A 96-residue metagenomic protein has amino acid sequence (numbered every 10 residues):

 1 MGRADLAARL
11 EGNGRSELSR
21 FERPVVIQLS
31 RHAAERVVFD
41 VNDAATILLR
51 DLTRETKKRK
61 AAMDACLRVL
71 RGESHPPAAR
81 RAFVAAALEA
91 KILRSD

Functional and structural regions predicted by a protein language model:
M1, V37, E55, R59 (+2 more regions): Generic alpha-helix initiation/capping and coil-helix boundary signal
M1-D5, N13, V37-V38, D43 (+1 more regions): Hydrophobic transmembrane alpha-helix bundles
M1-I27: Short, charged/polar N-terminal "headpieces" of proteins
R3-A7, H32, A86: Residue-level detector of intrinsically disordered, flexible termini and proteolytic processing junctions
R9-E11, D51-L52, P76-A78: Short secondary-structure boundary micro-motifs
P24-D64: A short, structured beta-strand/loop element
M63-D96: Short, compact, well-ordered microdomains
